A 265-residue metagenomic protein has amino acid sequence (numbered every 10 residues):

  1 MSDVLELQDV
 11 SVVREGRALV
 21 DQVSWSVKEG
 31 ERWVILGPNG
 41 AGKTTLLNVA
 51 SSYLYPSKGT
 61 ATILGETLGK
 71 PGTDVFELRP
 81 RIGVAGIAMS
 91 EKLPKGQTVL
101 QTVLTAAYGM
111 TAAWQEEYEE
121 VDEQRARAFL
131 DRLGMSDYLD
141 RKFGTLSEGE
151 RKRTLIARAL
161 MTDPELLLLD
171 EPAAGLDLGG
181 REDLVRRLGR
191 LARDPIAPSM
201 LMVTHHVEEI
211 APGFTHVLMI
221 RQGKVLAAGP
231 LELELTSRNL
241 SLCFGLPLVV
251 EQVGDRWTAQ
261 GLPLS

Functional and structural regions predicted by a protein language model:
S51: Helix-to-loop junction immediately C-terminal to a conserved catalytic motif
G59-K70, F76: Conserved ABC transporter NBD signature motif
E117, K142-L146: Conserved ABC ATPase signature
D163: Conserved catalytic motifs of ABC-family nucleotide-binding domains
L167-E171: Catalytic Walker B motif of ABC-type/P-loop ATPase nucleotide-binding domains
V217-P230: H-loop (His-switch) and adjacent beta-strand-loop-beta switch element of ABC-type ATPase nucleotide-binding domains
S241-S265: ABC ATPase nucleotide-binding domains
